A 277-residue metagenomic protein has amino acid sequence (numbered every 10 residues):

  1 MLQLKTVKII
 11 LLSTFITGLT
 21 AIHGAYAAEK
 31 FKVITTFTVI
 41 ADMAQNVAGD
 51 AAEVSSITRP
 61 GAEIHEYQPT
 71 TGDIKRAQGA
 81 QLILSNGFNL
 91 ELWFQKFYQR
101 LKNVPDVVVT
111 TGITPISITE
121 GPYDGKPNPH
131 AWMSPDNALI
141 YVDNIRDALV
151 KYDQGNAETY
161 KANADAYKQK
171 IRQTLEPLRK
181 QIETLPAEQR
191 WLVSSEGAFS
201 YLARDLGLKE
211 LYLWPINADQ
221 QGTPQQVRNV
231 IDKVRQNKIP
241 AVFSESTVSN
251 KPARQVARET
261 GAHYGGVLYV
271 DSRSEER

Functional and structural regions predicted by a protein language model:
M1-L11: Bacterial N-terminal signal peptides that target proteins for export
I9-A21: Bacterial N-terminal signal peptides
Y26-R277: Extracytoplasmic metal-acquisition and chelation regions
